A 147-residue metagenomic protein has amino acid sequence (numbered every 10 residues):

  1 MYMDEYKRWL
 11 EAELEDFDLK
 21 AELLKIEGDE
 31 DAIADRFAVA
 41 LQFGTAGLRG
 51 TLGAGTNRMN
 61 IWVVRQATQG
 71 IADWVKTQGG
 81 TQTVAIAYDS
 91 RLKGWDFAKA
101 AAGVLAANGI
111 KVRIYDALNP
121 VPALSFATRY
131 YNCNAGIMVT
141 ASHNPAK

Functional and structural regions predicted by a protein language model:
M1-K147: Non-catalytic beta/alpha edge segments that cap or flank active sites
